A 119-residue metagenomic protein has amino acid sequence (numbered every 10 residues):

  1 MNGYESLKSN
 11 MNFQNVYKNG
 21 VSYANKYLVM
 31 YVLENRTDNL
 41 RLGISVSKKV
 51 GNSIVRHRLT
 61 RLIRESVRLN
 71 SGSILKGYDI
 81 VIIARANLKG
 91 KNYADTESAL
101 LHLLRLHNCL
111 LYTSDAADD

Functional and structural regions predicted by a protein language model:
M1-S114: Positively charged, solvent-exposed patches that mediate nucleic-acid binding
D115-D119: A short, hydrophobic C-terminal helix/tail in secreted or cell-surface proteins
